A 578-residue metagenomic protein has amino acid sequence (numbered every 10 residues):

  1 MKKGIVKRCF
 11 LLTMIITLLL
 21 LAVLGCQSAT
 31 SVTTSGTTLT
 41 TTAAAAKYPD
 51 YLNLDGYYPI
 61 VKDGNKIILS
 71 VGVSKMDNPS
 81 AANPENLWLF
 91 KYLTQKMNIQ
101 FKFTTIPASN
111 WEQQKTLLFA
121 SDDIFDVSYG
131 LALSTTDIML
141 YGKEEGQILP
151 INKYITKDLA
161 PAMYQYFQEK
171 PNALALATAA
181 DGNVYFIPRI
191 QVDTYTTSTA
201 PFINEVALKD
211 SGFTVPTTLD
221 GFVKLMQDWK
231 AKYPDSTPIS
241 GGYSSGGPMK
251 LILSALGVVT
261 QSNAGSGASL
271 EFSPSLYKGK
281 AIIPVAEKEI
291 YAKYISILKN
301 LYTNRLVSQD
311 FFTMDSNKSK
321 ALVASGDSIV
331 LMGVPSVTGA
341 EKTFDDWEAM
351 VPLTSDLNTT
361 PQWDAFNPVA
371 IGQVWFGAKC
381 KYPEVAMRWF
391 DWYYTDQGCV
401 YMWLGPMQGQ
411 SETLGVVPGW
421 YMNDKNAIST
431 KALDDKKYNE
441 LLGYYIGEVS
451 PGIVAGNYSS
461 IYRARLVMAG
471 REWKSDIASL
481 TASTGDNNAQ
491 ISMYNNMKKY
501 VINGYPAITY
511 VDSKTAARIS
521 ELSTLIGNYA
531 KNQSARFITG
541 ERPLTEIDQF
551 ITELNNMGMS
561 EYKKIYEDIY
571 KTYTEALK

Functional and structural regions predicted by a protein language model:
K2-G4, C26-G221, A264-G267, F272 (+2 more regions): Conserved N-terminal structural module of periplasmic/extracytoplasmic solute-binding proteins
I5, N98, D122-F125, T136 (+8 more regions): Short, well-ordered loop/turn elements at secondary-structure boundaries
V6-A29: Sec-dependent N-terminal signal peptides of Gram-positive bacterial secreted proteins and lipoproteins
Y51, G72-S74, G398-N532, E541: Conserved small-residue motifs centered on glycine
G56-P59, L89-K91, Q114-L118, A173-A175 (+6 more regions): Generic recognition of flexible, low-complexity loop/linker segments
L140, S244-E271, S296-R463: Extracytoplasmic/periplasmic substrate-binding proteins
N152, A179-S254, P274-L322, D327 (+2 more regions): Helix-loop-helix "hinge/cap" segment bordering the ligand-binding cleft or interdomain interface
A231, V330, M407-Q410, K564-T572: Juxtamembrane/interface motifs at transmembrane-helix termini
